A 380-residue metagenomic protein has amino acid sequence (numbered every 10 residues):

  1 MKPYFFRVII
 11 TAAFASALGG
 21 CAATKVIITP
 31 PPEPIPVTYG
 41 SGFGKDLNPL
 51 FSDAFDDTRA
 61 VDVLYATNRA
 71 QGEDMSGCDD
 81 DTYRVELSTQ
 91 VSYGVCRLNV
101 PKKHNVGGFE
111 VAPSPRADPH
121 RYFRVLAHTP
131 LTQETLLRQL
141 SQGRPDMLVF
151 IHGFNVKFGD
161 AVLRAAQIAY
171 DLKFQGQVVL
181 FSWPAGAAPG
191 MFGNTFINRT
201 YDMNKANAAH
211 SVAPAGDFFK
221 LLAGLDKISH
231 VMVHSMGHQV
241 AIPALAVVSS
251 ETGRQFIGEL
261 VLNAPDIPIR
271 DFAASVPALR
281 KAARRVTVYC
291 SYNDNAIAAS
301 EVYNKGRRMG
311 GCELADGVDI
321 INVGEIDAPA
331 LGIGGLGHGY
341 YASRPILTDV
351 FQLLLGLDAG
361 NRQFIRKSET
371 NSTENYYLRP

Functional and structural regions predicted by a protein language model:
M1-I9: Bacterial N-terminal signal peptides that target proteins for export
I9-A17: Bacterial N-terminal signal peptides
A22-K25: Bacterial signal peptide processing site
I27-P130, E134-Q142, V162-Q177, W183-K227 (+2 more regions): Lipolytic serine-hydrolase domain surface
V149-G153, H234: The conserved beta1-alpha1 loop
V156-A161: Short substrate-entry loop that stabilizes the transition state in hydrolases
V233, G237, A241: Gly/Ala-rich beta-loop-alpha elbow adjacent to hydrolase catalytic centers
